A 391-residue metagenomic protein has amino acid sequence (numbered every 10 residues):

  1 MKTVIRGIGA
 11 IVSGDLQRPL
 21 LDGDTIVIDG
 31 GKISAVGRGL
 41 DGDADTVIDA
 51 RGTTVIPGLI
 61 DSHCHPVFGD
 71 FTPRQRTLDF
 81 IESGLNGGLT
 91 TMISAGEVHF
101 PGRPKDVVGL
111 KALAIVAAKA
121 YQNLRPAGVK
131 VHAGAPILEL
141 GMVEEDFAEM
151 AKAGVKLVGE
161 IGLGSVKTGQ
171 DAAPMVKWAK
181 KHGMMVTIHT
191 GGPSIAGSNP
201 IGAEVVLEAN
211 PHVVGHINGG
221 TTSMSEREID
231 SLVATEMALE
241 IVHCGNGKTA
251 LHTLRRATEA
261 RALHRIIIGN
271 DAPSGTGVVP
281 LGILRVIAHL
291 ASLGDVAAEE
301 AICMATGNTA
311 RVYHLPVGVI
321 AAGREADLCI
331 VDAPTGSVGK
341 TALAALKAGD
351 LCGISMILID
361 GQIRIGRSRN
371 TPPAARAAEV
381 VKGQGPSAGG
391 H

Functional and structural regions predicted by a protein language model:
M1-G42: N-terminal metal-binding scaffold of metallo-dependent hydrolase/deaminase domains
G42, A50-L113: Metal-associated gating/positioning segment near the N- to mid-region
S62-Q75, K130-V143, G191: Active-site mouth loops of central-metabolism enzymes
P73-I81, E139-M150, A196-V205: Short, acidic/polar
F80-G109, Y121-E139, K152-S165, M184-T187 (+2 more regions): Divalent metal-dependent hydrolysis catalytic cores, especially in the metallo-beta-lactamase
K156-G277, G294: Active-site core of metal-dependent hydrolases
R256-P334: His/Asp/Glu-enriched, well-ordered alpha-helical/loop segment that forms or immediately abuts the divalent-metal
A326-V380: C-terminal cap of metal-dependent C-N hydrolases
